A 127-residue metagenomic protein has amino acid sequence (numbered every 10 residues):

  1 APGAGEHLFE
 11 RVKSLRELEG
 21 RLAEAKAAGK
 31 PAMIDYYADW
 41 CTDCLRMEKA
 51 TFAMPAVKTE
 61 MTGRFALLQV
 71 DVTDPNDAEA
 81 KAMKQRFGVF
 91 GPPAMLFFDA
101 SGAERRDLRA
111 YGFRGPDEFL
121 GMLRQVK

Functional and structural regions predicted by a protein language model:
A1-K127: Proteins that catalyze or organize thiol-disulfide redox chemistry and the adjacent proteostasis machinery handling
